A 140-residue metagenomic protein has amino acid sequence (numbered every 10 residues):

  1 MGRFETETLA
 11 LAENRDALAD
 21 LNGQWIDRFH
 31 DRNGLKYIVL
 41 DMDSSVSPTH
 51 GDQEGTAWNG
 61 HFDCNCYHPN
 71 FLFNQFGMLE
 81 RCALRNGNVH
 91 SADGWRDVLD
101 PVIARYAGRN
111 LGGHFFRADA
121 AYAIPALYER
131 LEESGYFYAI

Functional and structural regions predicted by a protein language model:
M1-F4, V39-V46, G77, F115-A123 (+1 more regions): Short, conserved catalytic/metal-binding motifs centered on acidic residues
M1-N70: Active-site-proximal, Lys/Arg-enriched surface segment that forms a nucleic-acid-binding/basic interface patch
G2-A12, E80-G87, L111-G113: Short acidic, glycine/Ser/Thr-rich loop/turn "cap" segments at secondary-structure junctions
G34-Y37, Y67-H68, M78, N110-G112 (+1 more regions): Short coil/turn connectors at secondary-structure junctions
S44-S47, E54, N86-V89, A121-Y122: Short acidic/polar capping segments at secondary-structure boundaries
T49-G55, E80-L84, P125-L131: Short acidic, glycine/serine/threonine-rich loops at helix termini
G60-R109: Electropositive, glycine- and tryptophan-enriched low-complexity nucleic-acid-binding patches
S91-I140: Domain-level cores of phosphate- or acyl-group-handling catalytic modules
